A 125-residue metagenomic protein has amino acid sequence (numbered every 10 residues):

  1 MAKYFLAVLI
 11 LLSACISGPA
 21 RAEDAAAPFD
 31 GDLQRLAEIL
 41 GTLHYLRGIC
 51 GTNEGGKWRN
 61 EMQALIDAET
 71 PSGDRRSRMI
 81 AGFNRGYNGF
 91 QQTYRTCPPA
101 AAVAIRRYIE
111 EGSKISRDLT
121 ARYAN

Functional and structural regions predicted by a protein language model:
M1-A7: Bacterial N-terminal signal peptides that target proteins for export
A7-C15: Bacterial N-terminal signal peptides
G18-A22: Sec/Tat signal peptide C-region and signal peptidase I cleavage site
D24-Q34, I49: Short, solvent-exposed segments of well-ordered alpha helices
E54-N125: Compact alpha-helical subdomains of small soluble proteins
